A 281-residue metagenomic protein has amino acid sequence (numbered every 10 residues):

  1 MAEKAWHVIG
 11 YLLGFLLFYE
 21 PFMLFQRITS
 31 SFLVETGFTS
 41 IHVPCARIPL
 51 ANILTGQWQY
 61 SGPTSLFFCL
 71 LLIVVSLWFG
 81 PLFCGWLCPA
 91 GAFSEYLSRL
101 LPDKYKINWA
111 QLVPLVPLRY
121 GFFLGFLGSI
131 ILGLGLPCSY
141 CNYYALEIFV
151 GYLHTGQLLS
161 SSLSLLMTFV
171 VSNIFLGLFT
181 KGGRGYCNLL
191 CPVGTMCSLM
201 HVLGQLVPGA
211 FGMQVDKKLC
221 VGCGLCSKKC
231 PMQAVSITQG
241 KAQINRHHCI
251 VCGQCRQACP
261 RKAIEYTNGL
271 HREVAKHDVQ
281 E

Functional and structural regions predicted by a protein language model:
M1-K229, Q233, I237-T238, H247-H248 (+3 more regions): Non-ligating segments of multi-cofactor redox enzymes
